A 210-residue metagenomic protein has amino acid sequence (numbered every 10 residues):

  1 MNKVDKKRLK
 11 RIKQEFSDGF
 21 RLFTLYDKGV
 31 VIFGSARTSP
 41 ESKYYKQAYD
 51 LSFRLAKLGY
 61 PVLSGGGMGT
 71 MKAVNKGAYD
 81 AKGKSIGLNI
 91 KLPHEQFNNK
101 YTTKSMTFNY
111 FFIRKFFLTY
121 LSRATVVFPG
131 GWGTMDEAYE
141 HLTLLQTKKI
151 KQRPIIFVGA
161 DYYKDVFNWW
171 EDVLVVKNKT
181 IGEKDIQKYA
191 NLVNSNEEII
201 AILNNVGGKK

Functional and structural regions predicted by a protein language model:
M1-L88: Glycine-rich beta-alpha loop segments
L22-L25, Y79, F97-K100, F117-Y120 (+2 more regions): Solvent-exposed alpha-helices and their adjacent loops that cap or buttress functional pockets in soluble metabolic
S35-T38, K91-P93, G130-T134: Short glycine-rich anion-binding loops that position phosphate/pyrophosphate groups of nucleotides and phosphorylated
Y49, Y79, H141-L145, E171-V175 (+1 more regions): Short, solvent-exposed amphipathic alpha-helical segments in soluble enzyme and RNA/protein-processing domains
G69-F128: Acidic/glycine-enriched connector segments
L92-F97, T134, Y162-D165: Short gly/pro/ser/thr-enriched loop/turn and capping motifs at secondary-structure boundaries
N109-D161, G207-K210: Active-site/ligand-binding-proximal alpha/beta "capping" segment
F157-A160, F167-K210: C-terminal functional extensions of proteins
